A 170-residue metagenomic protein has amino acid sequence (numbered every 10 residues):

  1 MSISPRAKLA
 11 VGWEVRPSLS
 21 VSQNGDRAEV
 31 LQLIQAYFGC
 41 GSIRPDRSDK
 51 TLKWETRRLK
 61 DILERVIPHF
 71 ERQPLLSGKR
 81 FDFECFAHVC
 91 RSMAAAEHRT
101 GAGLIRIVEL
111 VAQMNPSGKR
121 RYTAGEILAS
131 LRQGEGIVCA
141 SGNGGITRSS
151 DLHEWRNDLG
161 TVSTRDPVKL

Functional and structural regions predicted by a protein language model:
M1-L170: Internal intein/HINT superfamily modules and their associated LAGLIDADG
